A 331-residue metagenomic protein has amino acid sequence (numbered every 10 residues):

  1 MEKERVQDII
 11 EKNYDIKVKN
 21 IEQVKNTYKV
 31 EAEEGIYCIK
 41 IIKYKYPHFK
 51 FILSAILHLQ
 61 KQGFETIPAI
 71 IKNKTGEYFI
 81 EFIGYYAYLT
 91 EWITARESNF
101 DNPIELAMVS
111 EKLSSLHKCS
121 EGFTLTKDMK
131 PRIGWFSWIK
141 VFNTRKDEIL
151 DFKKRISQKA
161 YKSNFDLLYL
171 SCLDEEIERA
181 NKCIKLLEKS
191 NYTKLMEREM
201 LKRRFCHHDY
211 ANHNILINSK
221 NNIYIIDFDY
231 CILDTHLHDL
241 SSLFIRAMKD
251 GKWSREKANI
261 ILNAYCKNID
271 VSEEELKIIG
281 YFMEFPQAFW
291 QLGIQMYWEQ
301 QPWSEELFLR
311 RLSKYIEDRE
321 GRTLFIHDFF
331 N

Functional and structural regions predicted by a protein language model:
D8-A32: ATP-binding glycine-rich phosphate-binding loop
T27-E31, I70, K185-H236: Active-site acidic catalytic loop and adjacent metal/ATP-binding pocket of ATP-dependent phosphoryl transfer enzymes
G35-P131: ATP-binding pocket architecture of kinase catalytic cores
K40, K127-F205, R310: ATP-dependent phospho-/nucleotidyl transfer catalytic cores
A87-F100, D151-K159, F285-W303: A glycine-centered beta->alpha junction motif in the catalytic cores of kinase/phosphotransferase enzymes
L150, F289-N331: ATP/Mg2+ or Mg2+-diphosphate-binding catalytic cores that bind nucleotide phosphates or diphosphates via glycine-rich
L237-D270, M283-Q301: Active-site activation/catalytic loop segments of kinase-like enzymes and analogous catalytic loops in related
